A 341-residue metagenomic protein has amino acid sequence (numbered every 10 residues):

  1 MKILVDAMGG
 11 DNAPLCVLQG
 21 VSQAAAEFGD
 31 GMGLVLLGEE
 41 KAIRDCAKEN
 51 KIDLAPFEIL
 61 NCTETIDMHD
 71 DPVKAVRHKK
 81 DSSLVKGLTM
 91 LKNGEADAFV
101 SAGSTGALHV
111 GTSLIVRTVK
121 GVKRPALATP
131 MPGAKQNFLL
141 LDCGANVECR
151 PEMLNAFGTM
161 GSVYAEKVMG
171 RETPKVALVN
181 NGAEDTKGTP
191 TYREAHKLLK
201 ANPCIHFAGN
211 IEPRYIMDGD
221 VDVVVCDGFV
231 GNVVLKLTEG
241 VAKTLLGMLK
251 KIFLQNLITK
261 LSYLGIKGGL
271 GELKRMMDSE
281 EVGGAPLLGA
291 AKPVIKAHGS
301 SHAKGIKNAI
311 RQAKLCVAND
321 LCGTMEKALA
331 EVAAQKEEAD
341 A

Functional and structural regions predicted by a protein language model:
M1-R44: N-terminal phosphate-binding or glycine-rich loops at protein starts, especially the Walker A/P-loop of NTPases
V5-L15, A145-N155, K296-H302: Short, glycine-rich nucleotide/cofactor-binding loops
D6, L36-G38, L60, S101-G103 (+6 more regions): Short beta-strand segments
A13-V17, I43, D81-G94, A98-T112 (+7 more regions): Short glycine/serine/threonine-rich phosphate/pyrophosphate-binding segments that cradle anionic phosphate groups
L15-C16, F28-V35, R44, N50 (+3 more regions): Glycine-rich phosphate/diphosphate-binding loop of Rossmann-like nucleotide-binding domains
K51-A96: Phosphate/nucleotide-donor binding subsite
S113-A126, P130-L140, D220-V224, G228-E338: Glycine-rich phosphate/nucleotide-binding loop
